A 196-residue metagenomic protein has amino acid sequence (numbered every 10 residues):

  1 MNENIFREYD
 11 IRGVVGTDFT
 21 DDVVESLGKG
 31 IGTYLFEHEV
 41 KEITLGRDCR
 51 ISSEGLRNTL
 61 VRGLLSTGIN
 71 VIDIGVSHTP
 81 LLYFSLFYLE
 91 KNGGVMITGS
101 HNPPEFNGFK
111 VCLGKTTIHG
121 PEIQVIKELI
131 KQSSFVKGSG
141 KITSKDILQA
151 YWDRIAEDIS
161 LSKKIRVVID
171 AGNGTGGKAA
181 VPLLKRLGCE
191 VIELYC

Functional and structural regions predicted by a protein language model:
M1-R62, S66-G68, S144-I165: An N-terminal, well-structured beta->alpha segment
F6-R7, R12-G16, T20, S77 (+2 more regions): Generic, ordered loop/turn and secondary-structure boundary motif
Y9, R47, T98, I169-G172: Active-site flanking residues adjacent to catalytic metal/cofactor-binding acidic residues
V23, S52, I74, A171-G172: Residues that cap or flank secondary-structure elements
G30, Y34, H38, T67 (+5 more regions): Change "in soluble alpha/beta enzymes" to "in soluble alpha/beta proteins
G32, E39-G114: Ferredoxin-reductase
N107-C196: Gly/Ser/Thr-enriched, mixed-charge loops and adjacent short helices that form phosphate/oxyanion-binding elements
